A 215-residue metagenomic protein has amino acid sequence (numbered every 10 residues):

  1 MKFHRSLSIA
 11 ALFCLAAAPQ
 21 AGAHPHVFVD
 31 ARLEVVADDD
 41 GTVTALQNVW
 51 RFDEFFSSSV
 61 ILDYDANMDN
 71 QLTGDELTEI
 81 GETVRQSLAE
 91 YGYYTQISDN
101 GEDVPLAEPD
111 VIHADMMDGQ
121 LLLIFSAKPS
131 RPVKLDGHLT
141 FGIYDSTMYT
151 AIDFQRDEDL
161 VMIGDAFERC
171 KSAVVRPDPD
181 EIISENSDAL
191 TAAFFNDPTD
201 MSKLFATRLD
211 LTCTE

Functional and structural regions predicted by a protein language model:
M1-I9: Bacterial N-terminal signal peptides that target proteins for export
A17-Q20: N-terminal signal peptide c-region/cleavage motif recognized by signal peptidases
P25-V27, S202-K203: A short catalytic or substrate-binding loop motif that flags glycine-/basic-rich loops and adjacent residues that bind
H26-F52: Early extracytoplasmic/domain-onset interaction patches
L33-T42, A66-Q71, N196, M201-L209 (+1 more regions): Intrinsically disordered, low-complexity terminal tails/loops enriched in metal-binding residues
F55-K134: Structured domain cores in non-transmembrane regions
G101-E215: Mature, soluble, non-transmembrane domains
